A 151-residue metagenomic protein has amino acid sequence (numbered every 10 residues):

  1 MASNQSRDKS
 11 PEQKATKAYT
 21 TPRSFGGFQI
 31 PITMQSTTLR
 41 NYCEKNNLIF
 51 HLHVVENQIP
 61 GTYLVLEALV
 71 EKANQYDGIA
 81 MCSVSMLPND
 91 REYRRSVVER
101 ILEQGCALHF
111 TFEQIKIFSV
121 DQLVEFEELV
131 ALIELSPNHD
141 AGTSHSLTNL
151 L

Functional and structural regions predicted by a protein language model:
M1-L151: Short, structured surface patches at the beginning of a domain
